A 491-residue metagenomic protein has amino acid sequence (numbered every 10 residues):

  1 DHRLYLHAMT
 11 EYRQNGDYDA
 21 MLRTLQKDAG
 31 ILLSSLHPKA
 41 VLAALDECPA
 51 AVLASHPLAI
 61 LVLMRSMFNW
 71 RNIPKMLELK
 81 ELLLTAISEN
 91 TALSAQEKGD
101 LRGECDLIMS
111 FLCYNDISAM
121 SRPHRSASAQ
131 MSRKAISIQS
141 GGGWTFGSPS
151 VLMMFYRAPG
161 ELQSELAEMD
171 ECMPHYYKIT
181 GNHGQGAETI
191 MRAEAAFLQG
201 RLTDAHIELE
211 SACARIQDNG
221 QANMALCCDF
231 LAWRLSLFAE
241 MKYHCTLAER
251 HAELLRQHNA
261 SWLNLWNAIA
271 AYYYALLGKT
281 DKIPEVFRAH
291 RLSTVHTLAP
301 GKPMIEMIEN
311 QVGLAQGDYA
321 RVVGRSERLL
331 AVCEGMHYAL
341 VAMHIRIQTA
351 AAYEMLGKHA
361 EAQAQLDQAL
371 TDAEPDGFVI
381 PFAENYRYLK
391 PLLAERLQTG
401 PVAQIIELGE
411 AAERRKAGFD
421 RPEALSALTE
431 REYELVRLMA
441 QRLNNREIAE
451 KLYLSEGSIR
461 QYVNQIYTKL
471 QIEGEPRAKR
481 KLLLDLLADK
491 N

Functional and structural regions predicted by a protein language model:
D1-L58: Extended alpha-helical scaffolding segments used for macromolecular assembly and cargo binding
H2, G30-A43, N72-E89, N115-S132 (+7 more regions): Helix-turn-helix repeat elements of alpha-solenoid scaffolds
M9, D17-D19, H56, L93-G103 (+8 more regions): Alpha-solenoid helical repeat architecture
E11, I31, A44-E47, A51 (+9 more regions): Residue position in alpha-helical solenoids
V52-C228: Internal alpha-solenoid helical repeat scaffolds
E306-A342, R346-E430, R446, E450 (+2 more regions): Linker/hinge segments immediately adjacent to helix-turn-helix/homeobox DNA-binding domains
R442-K481: Recognition helix of helix-turn-helix DNA-binding domains
